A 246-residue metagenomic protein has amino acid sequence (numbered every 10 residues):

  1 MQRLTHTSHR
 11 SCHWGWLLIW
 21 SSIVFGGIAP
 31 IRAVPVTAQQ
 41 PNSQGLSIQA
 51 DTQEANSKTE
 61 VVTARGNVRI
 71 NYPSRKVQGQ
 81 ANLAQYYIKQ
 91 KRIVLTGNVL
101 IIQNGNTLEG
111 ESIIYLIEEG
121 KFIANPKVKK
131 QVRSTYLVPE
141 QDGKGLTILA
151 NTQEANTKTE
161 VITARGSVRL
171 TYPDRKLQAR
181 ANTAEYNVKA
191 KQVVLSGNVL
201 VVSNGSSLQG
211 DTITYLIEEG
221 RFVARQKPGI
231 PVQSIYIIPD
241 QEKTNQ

Functional and structural regions predicted by a protein language model:
Q2-Q246: Mature-chain termini and adjacent capping regions
